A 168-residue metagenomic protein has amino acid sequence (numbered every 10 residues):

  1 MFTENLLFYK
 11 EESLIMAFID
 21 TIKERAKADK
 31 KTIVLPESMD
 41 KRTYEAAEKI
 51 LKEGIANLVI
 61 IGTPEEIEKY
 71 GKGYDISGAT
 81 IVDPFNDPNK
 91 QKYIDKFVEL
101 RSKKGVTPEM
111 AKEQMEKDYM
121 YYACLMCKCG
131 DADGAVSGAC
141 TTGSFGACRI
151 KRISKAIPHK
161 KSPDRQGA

Functional and structural regions predicted by a protein language model:
M1-I15: Short, Lys/Arg-enriched N-terminal segments with co-localized hydrophobic residues within the first ~10-30 amino acids
I15-A168: Anion-binding alpha/beta catalytic cores of soluble intermediary-metabolism enzymes, centered on
